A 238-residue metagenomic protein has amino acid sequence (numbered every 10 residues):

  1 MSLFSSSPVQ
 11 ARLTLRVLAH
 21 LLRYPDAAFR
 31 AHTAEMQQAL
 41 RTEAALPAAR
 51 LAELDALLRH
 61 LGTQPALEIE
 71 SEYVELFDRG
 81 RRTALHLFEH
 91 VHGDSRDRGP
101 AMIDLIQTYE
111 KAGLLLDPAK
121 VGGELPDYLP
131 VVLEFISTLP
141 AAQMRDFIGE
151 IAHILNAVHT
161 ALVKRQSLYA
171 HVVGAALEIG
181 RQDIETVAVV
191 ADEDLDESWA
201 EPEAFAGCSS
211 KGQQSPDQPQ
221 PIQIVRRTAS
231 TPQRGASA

Functional and structural regions predicted by a protein language model:
M1-A238: Charged, alpha-helix-forming regions
